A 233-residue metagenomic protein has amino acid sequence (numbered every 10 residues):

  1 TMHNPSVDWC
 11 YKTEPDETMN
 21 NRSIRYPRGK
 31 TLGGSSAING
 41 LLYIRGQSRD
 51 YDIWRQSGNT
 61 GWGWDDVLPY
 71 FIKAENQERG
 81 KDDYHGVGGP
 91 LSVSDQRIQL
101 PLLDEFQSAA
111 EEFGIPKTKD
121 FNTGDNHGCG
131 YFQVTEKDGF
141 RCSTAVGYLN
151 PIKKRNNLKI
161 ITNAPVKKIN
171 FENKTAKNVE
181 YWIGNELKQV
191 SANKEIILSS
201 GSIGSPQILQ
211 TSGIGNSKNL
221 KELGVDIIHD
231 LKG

Functional and structural regions predicted by a protein language model:
T1-G233: N-terminal redox-cofactor-binding region of secreted/periplasmic oxidoreductases
